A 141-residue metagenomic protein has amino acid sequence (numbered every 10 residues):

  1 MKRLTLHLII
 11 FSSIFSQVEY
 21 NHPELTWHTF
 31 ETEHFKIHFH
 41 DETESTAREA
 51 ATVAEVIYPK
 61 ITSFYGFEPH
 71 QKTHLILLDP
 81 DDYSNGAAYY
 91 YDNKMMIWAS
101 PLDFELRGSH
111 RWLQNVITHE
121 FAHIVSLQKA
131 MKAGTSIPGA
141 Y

Functional and structural regions predicted by a protein language model:
M1-K2, V18: N-terminal hydrophobic targeting signals that begin at the initiator methionine
R3-I14: Sec-dependent N-terminal signal peptides
Q17-Y141: Juxtacatalytic substrate-recognition/specificity segment
